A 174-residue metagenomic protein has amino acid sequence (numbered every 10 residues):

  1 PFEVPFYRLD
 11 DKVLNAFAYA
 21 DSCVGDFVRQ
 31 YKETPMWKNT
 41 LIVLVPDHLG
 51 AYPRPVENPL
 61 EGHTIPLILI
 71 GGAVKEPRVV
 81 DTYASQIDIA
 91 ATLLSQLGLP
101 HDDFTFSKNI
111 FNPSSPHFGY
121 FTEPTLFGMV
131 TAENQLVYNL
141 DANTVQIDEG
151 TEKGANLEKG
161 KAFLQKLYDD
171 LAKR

Functional and structural regions predicted by a protein language model:
P1-R174: Solvent-exposed soluble domains appended to multi-pass membrane proteins
